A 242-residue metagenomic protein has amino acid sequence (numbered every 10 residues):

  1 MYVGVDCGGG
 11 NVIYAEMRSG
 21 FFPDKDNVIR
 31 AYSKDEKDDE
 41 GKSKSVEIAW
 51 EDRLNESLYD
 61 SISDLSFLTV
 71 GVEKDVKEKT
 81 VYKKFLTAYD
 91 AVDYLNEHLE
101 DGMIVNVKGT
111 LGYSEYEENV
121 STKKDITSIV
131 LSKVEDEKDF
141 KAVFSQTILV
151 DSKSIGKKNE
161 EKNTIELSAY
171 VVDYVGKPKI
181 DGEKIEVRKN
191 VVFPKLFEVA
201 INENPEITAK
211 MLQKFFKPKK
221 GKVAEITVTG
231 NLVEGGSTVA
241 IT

Functional and structural regions predicted by a protein language model:
M1-T242: OB-fold and OB-like single-stranded nucleic-acid-recognition modules and their adjacent interaction interfaces
